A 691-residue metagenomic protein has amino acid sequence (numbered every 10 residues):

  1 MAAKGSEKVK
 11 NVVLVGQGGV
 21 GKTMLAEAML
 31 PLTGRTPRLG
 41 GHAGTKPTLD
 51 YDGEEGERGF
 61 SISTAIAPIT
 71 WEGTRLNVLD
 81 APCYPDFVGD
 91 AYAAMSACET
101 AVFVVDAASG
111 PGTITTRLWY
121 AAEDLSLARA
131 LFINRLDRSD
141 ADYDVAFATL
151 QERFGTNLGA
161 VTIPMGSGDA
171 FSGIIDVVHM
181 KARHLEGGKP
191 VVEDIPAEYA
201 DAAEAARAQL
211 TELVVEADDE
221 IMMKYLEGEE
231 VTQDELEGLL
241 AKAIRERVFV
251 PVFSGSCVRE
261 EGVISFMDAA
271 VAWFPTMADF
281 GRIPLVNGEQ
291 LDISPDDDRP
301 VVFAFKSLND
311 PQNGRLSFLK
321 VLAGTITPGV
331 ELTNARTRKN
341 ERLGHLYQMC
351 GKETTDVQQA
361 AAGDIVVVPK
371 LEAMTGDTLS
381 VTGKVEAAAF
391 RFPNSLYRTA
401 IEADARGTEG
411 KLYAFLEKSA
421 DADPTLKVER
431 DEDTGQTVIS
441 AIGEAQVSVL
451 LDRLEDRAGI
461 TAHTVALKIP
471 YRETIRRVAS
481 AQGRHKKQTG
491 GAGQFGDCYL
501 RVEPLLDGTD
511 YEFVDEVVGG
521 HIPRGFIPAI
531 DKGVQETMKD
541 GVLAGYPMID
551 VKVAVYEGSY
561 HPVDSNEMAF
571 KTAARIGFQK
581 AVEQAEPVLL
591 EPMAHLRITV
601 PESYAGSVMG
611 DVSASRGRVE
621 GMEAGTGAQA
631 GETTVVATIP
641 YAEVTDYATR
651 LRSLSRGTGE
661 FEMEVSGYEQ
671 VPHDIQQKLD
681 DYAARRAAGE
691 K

Functional and structural regions predicted by a protein language model:
M1-K691: Structural and coupling elements of P-loop NTPases
